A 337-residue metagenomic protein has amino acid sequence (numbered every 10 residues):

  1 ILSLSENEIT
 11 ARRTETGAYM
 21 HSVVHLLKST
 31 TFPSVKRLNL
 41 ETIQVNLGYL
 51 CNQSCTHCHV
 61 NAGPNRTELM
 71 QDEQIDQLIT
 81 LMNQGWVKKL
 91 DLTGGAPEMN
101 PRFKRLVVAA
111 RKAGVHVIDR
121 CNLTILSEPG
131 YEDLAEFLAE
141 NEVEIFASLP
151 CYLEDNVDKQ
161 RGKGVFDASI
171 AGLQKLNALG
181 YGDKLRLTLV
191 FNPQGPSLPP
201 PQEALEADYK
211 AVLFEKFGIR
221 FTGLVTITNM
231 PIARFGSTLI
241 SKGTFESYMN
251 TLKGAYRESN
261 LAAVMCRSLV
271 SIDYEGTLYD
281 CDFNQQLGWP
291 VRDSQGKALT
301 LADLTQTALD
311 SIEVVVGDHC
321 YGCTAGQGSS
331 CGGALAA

Functional and structural regions predicted by a protein language model:
I1-P33, E313-A337: Radical SAM enzyme core and accessory elements
I1-S3, L153-S268: Radical SAM enzyme [4Fe-4S]-AdoMet core and its adjacent flexible, acidic and glycine-rich loops/tails across
A11-G94, E98-V115: Conserved alpha-helical substructure of the radical SAM core
V35, E258-L261, S311-V314: Short Gly/Pro-enriched turn/cap motifs at secondary-structure boundaries
N39, S54, W86, N141-E142 (+3 more regions): Short loop/turn motifs at secondary-structure junctions
T42, A62-Q71, G85-N100, R111-G130 (+2 more regions): Core AdoMet radical
I272-D273: Short, acidic, Ser/Thr-enriched surface-loop or helix-capping motifs
T277-A337: Flexible mid-to-C-terminal extensions adjoining Fe-S/redox cofactors in radical SAM and related proteins
